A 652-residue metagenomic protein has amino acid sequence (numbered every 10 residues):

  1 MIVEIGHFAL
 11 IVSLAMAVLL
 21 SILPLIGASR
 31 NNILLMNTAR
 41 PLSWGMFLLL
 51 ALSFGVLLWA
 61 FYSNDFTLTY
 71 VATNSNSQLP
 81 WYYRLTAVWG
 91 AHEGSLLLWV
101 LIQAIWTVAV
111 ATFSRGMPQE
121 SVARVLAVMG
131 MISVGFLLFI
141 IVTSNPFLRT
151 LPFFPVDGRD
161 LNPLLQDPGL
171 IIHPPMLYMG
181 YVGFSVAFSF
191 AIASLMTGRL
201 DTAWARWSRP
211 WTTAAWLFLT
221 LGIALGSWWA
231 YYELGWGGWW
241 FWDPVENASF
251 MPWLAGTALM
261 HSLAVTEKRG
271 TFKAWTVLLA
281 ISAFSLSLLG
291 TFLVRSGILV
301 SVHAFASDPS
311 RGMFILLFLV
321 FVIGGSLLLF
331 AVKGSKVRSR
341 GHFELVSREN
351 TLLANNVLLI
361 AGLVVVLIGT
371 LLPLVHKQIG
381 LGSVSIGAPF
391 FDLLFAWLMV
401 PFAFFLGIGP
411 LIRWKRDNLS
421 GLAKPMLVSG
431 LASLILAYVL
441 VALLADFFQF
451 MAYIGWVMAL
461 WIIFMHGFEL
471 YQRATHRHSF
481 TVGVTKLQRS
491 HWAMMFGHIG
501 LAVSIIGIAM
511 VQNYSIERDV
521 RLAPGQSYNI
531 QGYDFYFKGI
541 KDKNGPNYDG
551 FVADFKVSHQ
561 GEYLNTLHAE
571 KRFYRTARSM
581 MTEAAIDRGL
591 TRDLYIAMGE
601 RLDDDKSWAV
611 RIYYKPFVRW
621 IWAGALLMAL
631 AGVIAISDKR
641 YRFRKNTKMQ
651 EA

Functional and structural regions predicted by a protein language model:
M1-A9, N32-M36, W59-E93, N145-P174 (+10 more regions): Membrane-interface interhelical loops and short amphipathic "cap" helices that link adjacent transmembrane segments
M1-L34, G45, F66, P244-L254 (+4 more regions): Contiguous transmembrane helix-bundle modules in multi-pass membrane proteins
I11-I22, S29-N32, S95-S227, G235: A conserved hydrophobic secondary-structure block that centers on an alpha-helix together with its immediately flanking
R30-A39, F113-V125, T197-S208, E267-W275 (+2 more regions): Membrane-interface helix-boundary motifs at transmembrane edges
A39-L48, V128-M131, A203-L225, G270-S287 (+2 more regions): Interfacial and helix-entry/exit segments of alpha-helical transmembrane bundles in multi-pass inner-membrane proteins
L50-T73, S77, T86-T107, A111 (+6 more regions): Transmembrane-helix bundle segments that line or gate the permeation/cavity pathway in multi-pass membrane proteins
R518-R611: Soluble non-transmembrane domains of integral membrane proteins
